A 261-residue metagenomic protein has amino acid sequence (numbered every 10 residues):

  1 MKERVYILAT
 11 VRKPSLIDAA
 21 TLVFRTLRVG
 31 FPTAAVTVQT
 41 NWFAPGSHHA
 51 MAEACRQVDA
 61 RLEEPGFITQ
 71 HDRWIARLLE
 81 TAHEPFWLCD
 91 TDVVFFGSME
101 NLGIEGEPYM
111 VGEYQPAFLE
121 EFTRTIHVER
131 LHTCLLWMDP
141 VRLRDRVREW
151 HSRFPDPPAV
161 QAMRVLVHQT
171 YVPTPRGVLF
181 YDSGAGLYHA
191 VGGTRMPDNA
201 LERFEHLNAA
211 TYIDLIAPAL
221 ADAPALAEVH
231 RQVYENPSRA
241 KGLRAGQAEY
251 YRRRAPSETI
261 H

Functional and structural regions predicted by a protein language model:
K2-R12: Nucleotide-activated donor-dependent transferases that construct or modify glycoconjugates
E3-V5, L27-V38, A60: Short loop->beta transition adjacent to catalytic acidic/histidine clusters or analogous donor-positioning motifs
R12-I17, A44-P45, V93-F95, R142-D145 (+1 more regions): Short acidic, S/G/P-rich loop/turn micro-motifs used as interaction or catalytic elements
K13-V29: Short, well-formed alpha-helical segments that are part of the catalytic scaffolds of diverse glycosyltransferases
Q39-A82: Active-site-proximal specificity loops/subdomain of glycosyltransferases
E84-F96: Short beta-strand-to-loop acidic/aromatic patch adjacent to the donor-nucleotide binding site
F96-R176: Conserved catalytic core of nucleotide-sugar-dependent glycosyltransferases
R144-Q232: Catalytic core and acceptor-binding pocket of nucleotide-sugar-dependent glycosyltransferases
